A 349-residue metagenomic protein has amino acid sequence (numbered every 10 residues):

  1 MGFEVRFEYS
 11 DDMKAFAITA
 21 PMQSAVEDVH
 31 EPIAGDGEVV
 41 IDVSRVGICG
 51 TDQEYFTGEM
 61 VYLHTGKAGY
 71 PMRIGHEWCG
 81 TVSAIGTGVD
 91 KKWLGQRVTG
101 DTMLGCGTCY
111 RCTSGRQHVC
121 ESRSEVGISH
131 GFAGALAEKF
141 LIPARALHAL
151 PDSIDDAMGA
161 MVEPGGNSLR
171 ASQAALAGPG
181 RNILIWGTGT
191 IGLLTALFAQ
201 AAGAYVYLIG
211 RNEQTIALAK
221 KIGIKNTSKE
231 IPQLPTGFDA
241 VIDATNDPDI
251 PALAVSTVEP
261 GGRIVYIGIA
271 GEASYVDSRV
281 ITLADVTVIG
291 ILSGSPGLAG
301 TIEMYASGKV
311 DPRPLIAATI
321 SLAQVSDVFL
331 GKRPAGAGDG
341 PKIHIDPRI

Functional and structural regions predicted by a protein language model:
G2-M13, A252, S295, A299-I349: C-terminal hydrophobic helical "lid"/dimerization subdomain of Rossmann-like NAD(P)H-dependent oxidoreductases
P32-V46, V61-Y110, P151-S153: Glycine-rich beta-strand-centered segment in the early N-terminal region that forms part of a ligand/cofactor-binding
T65, C106-W186: NAD(P)H dinucleotide-binding glycine-rich loop of Rossmann-like/cofactor-binding domains, especially the beta1-alpha1
I154-K229: Mid-domain Rossmann-like dinucleotide-binding core that forms the NAD(H)/NADP(H) cofactor-binding site
I209-N212, A244, L292: N-terminal Rossmann-fold cofactor-binding loop
Q233-V241: A short acidic, Gly/Pro-enriched loop at the edge of an enzyme's catalytic core that lines a small-molecule cofactor
D249-K309, D346-I349: Glycine-rich phosphate-binding loop and adjacent beta-alpha segment of Rossmann(oid) nucleotide-cofactor-binding
